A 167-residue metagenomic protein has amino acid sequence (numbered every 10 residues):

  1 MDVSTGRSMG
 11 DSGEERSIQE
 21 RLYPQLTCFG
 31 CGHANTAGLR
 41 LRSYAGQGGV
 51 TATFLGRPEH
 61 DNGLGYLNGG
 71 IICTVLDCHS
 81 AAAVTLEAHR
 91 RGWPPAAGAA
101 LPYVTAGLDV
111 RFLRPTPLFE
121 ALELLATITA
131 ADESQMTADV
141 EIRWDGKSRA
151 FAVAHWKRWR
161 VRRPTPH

Functional and structural regions predicted by a protein language model:
M1-G63: Non-catalytic linker/capping segments at the edges of enzyme domains
D2-Y23, T116-H167: HotDog/MaoC-like acyl-thioester-processing domains
T36-G38, Q47, N68, H79 (+3 more regions): Short connector loops at helix/strand junctions that flank enzyme active sites, especially segments positioning acidic
T51-E87: A conserved, well-ordered hydrophobic junction motif at loop->secondary-structure transitions
F54-G56, F112, R158: Hydrophobic residues in beta-strands and at strand termini
P58-E59, A96, L108, I128: Short, functionally important structural connectors and interaction interfaces within domains
C78, L86-P94, D109, W144-D145 (+1 more regions): Low-complexity, flexible helical/coil segments
A83-E123: Hydrophobic beta-strand-centered segment that forms part of the acyl-chain substrate-binding groove
